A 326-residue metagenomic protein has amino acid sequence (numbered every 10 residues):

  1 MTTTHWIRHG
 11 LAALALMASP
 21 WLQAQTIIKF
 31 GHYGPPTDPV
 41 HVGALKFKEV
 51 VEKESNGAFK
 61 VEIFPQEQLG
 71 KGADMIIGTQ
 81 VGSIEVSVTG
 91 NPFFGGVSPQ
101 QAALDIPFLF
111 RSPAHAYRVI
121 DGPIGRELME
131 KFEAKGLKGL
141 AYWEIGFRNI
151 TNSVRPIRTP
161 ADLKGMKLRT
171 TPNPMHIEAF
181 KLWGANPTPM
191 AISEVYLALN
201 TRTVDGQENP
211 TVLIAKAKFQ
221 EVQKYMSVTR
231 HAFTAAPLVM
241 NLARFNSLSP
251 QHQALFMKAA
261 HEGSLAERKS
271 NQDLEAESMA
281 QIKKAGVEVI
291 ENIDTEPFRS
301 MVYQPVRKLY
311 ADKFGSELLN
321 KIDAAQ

Functional and structural regions predicted by a protein language model:
M1-W6: N-terminal secretory signal peptides that target proteins for export/translocation
I7-A18: Sec-dependent signal peptide hydrophobic core
A12, Q25-H115, P123-R126, E130-Q326: N-terminal secretory/targeting leader peptides
S19-Q23: N-terminal signal peptide c-region/cleavage motif recognized by signal peptidases
